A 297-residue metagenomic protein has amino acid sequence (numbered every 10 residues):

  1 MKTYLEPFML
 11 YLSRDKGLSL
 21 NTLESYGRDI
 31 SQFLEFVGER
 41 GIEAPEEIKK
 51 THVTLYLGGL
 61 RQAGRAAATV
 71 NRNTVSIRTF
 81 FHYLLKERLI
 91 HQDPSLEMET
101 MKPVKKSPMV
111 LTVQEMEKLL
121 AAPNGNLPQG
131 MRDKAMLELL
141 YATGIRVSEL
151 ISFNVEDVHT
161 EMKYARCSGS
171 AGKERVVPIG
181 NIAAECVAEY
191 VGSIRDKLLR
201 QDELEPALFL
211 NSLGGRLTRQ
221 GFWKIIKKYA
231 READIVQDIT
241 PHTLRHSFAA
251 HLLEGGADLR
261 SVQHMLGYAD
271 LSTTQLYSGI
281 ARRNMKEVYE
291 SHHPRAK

Functional and structural regions predicted by a protein language model:
M1-K297: Conserved catalytic core of the tyrosine transesterase superfamily
